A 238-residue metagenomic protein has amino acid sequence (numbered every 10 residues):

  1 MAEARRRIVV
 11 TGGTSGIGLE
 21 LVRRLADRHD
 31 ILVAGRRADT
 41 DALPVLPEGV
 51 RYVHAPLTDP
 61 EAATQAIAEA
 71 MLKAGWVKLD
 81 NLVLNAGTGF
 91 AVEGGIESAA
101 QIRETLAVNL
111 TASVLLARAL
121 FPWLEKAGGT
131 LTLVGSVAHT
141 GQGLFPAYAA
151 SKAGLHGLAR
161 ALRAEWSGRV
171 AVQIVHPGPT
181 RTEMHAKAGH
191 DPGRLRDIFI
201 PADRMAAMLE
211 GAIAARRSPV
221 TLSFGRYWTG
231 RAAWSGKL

Functional and structural regions predicted by a protein language model:
T14-S15: Conserved glycine-rich cofactor-binding loop
L46-E61: Rossmann-fold cofactor-recognition segment
N85-A91: Conserved NAD(P)H cofactor-binding loop of Rossmann-fold oxidoreductase domains
E93-L106: Substrate-binding pocket helix/loop in short-chain dehydrogenase/reductase
A117, S151: Active-site helix of classical SDR
S136: Residue(s) in the substrate-gating loop at a strand-loop-helix junction that position the organic substrate next
I174-V175, H190-A232: C-terminal helical subdomain
